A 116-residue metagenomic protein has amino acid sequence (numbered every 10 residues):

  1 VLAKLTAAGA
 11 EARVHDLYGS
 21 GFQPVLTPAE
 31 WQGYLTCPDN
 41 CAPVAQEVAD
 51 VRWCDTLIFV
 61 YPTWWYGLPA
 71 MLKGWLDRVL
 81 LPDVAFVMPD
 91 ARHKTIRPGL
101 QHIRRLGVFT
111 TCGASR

Functional and structural regions predicted by a protein language model:
V1-A10: N-terminal beta1-alpha1 ligand-phosphate binding loop
L2-A3, W31-L35, D77-L80: Short, low-complexity, polar/charged sequence segments that are solvent-exposed and flexible
R13: Conserved beta-strand positions in the Rossmann-like core of class I SAM-dependent methyltransferases
L17-P38: N-terminal beta-loop-helix "entrance" segment that forms/cooperates in small-molecule cofactor or anionic ligand
D39-R116: Helix-loop-strand module that forms the ligand-binding subsite of alpha/beta enzymes
